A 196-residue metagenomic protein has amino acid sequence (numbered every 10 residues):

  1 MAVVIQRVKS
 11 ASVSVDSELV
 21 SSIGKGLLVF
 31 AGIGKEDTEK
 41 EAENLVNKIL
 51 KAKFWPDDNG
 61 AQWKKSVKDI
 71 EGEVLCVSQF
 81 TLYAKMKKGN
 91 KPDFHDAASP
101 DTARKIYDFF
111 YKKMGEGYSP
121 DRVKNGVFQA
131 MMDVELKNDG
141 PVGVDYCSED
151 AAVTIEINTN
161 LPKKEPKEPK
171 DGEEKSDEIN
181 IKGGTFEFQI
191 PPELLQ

Functional and structural regions predicted by a protein language model:
M1-G89, K105-Q196: N-terminal, polar/charged subdomain of small-to-medium soluble alpha/beta proteins
K88-T102: A charged helix-plus-loop insertion that forms the helical arch/lid used to bind and gate nucleic-acid substrates
